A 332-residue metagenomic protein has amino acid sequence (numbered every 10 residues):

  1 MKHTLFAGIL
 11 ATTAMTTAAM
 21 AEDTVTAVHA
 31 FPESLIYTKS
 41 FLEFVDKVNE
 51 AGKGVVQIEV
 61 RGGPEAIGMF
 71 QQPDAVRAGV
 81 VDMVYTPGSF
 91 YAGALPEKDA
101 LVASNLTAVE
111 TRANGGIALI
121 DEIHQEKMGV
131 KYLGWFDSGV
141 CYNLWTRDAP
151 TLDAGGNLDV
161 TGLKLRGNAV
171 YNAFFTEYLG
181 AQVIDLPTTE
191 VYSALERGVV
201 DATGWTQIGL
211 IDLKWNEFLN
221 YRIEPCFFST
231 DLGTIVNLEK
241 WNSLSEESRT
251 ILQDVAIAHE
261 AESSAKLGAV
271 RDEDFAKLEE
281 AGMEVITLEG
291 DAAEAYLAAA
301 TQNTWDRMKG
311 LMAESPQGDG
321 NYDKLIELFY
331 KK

Functional and structural regions predicted by a protein language model:
M1-F6: Bacterial N-terminal signal peptides that target proteins for export
A7, T13-A14: Sec-dependent, cleavable N-terminal signal peptides
G8-I9, A19: Cleavable N-terminal signal peptides
A11, E22-E110, V130-K332: N-terminal secretory/targeting leader peptides
M15-A21: Sec/Tat signal peptide C-region and signal peptidase I cleavage site
T107-K127: A gly/proline- and charged-residue-enriched helix-loop-helix capping module
